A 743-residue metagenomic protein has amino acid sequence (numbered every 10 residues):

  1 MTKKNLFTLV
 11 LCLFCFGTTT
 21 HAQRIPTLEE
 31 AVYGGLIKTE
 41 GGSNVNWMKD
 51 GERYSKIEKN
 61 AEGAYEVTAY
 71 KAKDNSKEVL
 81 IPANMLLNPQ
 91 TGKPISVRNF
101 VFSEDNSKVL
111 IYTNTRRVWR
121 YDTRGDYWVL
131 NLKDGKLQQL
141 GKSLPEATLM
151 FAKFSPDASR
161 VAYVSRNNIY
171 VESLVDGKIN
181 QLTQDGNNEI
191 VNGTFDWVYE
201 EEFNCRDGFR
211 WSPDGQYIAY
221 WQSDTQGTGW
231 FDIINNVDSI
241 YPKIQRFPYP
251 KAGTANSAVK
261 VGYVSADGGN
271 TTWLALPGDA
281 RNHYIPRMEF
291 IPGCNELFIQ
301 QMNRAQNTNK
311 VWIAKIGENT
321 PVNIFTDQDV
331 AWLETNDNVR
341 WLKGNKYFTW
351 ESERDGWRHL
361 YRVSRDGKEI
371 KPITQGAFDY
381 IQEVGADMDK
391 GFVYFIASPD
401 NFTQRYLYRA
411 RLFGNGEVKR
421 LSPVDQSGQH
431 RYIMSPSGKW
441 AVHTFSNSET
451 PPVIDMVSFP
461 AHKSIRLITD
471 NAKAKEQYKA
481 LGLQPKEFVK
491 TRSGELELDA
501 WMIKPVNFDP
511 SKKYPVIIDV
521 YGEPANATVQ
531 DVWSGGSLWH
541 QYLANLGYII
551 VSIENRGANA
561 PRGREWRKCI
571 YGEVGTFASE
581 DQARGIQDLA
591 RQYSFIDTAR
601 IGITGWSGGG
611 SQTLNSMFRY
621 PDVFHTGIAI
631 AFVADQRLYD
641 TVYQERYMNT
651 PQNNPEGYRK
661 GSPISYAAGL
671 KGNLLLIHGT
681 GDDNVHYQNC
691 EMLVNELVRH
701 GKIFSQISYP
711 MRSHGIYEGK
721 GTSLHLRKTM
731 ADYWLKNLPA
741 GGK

Functional and structural regions predicted by a protein language model:
M1-P26: Bacterial Sec-dependent N-terminal signal peptides
F7-T8, R409, A560, A731: General helical structural elements
T8, A22-R431, P436-W440, S446-P452 (+2 more regions): Beta-propeller folds
C15-F16, G35, G547, G701: Short, flexible coil/linker elements and helix-boundary hinge sites characteristic of intrinsically disordered
G17-T19, N88, P710: A composition/secondary-structure signal for short, hydrophobic, low-basic-content segments with alpha-helix propensity
W230, P286-R287, C294, P423 (+1 more regions): Serine-hydrolase catalytic core recognition
